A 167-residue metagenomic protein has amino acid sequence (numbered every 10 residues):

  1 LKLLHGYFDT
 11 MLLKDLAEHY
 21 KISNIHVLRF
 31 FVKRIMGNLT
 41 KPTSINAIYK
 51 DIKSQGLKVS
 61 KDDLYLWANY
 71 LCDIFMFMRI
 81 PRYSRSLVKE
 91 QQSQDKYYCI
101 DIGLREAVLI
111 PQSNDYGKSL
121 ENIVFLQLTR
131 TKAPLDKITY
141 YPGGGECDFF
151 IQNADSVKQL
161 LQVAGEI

Functional and structural regions predicted by a protein language model:
K2-Q159: Accessory nucleic acid-recognition modules appended to NTPase machines
K158-E166: Terminal-proximal interaction/regulatory segments of ATP-powered molecular machines
